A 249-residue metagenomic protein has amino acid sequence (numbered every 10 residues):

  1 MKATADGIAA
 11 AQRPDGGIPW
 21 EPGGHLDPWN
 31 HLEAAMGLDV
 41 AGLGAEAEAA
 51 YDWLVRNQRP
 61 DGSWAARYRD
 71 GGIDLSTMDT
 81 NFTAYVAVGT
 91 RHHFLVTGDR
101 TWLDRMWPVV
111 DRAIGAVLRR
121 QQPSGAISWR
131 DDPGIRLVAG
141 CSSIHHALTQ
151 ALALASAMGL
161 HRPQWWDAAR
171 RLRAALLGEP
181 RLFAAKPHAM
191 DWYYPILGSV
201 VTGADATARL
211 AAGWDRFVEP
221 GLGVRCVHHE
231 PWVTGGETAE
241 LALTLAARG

Functional and structural regions predicted by a protein language model:
M1-H25, E48-T83, W107, R112-P133 (+1 more regions): Extended glycan-interaction surfaces of carbohydrate-active proteins
A11, W20, G24-L32, M36 (+1 more regions): N-terminal beta1-alpha1-beta2 module of alpha/beta enzyme domains
D27, H31, D79, T83-V86 (+4 more regions): Residues that mark the junctions of alpha-helical repeat units in TPR/alpha-solenoid scaffolds
L32-E46, Y85-W102, S143-L160, Y193-A204 (+1 more regions): Well-ordered alpha-helical scaffold segments within catalytic/enzyme domains
S76, L103, R162: Flexible, glycine- and charge-enriched loops at secondary-structure boundaries
G134-E179: Loop-centered beta-sheet repeat module
